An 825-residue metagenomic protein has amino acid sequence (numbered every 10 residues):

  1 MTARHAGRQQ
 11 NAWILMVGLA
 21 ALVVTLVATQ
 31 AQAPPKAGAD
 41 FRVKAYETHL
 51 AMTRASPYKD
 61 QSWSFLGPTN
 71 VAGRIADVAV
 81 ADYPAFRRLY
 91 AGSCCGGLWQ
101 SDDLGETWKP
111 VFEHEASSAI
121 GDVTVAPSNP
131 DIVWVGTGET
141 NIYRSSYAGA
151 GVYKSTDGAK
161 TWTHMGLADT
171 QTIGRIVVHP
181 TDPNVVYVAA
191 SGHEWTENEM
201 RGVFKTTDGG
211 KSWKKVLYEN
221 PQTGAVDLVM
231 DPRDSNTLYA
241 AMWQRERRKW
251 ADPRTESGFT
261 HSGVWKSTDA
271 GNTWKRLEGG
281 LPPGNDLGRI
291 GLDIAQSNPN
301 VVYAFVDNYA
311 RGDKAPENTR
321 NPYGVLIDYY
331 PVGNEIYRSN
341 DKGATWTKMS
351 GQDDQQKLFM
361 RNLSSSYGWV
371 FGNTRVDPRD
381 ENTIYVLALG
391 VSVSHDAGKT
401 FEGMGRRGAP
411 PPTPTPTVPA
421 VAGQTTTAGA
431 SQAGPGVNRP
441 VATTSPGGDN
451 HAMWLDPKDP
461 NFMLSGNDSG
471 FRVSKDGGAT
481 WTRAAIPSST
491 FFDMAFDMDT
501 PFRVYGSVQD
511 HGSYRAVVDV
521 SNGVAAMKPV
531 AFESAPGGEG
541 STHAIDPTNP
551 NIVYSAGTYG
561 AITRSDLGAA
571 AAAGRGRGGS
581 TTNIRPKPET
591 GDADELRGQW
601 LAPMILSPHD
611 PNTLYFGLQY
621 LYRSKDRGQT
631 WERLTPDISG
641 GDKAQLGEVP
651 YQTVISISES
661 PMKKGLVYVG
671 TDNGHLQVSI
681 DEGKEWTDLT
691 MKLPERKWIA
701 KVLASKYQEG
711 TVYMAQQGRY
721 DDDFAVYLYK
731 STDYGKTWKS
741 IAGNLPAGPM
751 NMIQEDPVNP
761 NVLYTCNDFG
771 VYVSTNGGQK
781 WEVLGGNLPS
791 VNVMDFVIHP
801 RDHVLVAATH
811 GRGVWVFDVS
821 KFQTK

Functional and structural regions predicted by a protein language model:
M1-Q10: N-terminal secretory signal peptides that target proteins for export/translocation
R4-H5, L19, H543: Absolute N-terminal positional cue centered near the fourth residue
Q9-W13, E589: Short N-terminal leader segment in a subset of presequences, especially plant chloroplast and some mitochondrial
I14-T25: Bacterial N-terminal signal peptides
V27-Q30: Sec/Tat signal peptide C-region and signal peptidase I cleavage site
Q32-K825: Beta-propeller blade termini and top-face loops
